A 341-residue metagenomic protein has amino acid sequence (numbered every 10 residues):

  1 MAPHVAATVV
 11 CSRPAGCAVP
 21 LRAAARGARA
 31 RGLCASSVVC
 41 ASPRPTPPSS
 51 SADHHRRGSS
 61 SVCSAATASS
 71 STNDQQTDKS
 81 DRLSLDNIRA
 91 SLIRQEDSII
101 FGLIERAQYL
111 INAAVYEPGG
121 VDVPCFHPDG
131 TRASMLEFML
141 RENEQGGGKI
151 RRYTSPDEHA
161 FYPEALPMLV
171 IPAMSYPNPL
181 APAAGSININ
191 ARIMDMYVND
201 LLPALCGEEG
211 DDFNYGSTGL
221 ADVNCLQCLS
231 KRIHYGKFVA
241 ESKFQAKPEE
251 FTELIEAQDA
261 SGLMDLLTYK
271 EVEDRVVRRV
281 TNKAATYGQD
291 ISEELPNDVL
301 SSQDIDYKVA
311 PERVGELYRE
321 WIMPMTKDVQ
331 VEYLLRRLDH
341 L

Functional and structural regions predicted by a protein language model:
M1-D53: N-terminal chloroplast transit peptides
V5-A6, A15, C34-A35, G58 (+3 more regions): Generic short amphipathic/hydrophobic targeting helices enriched at N-termini, encompassing Sec-type signal peptides
R13, A24, R29, H55 (+3 more regions): Generic detector of intrinsically disordered, low-complexity, polar/charged segments
V38, V62-A65: Eukaryotic compositionally biased low-complexity/IDR segments
R56-R57, S64: Long, low-complexity intrinsically disordered regulatory regions
S64-L341: Extended amphipathic alpha-helical regions
